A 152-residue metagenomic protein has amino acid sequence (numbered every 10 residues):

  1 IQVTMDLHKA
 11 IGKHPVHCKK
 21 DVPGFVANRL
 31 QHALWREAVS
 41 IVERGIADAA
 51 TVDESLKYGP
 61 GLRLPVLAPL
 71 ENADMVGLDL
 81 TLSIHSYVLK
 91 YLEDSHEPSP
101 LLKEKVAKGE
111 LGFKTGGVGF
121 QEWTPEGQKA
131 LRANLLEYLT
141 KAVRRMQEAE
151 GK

Functional and structural regions predicted by a protein language model:
Q2, K9-D21, E43-R44, A49-K152: NAD(P)-dependent Rossmann-like dehydrogenase/reductase catalytic/cofactor-binding core
A10, A27, Q31-E37: Structural/interface elements that position substrates and couple domains in central-metabolism enzymes
V39-I41: C-terminal alpha-helical interaction appendages
